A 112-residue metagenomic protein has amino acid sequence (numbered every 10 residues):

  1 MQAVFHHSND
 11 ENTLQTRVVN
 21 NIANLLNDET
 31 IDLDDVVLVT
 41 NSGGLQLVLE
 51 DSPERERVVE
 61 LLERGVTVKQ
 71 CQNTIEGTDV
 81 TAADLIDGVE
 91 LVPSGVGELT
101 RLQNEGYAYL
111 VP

Functional and structural regions predicted by a protein language model:
M1-P112: Acidic, polar-rich N-terminal leader regions of halophilic archaeal proteins
